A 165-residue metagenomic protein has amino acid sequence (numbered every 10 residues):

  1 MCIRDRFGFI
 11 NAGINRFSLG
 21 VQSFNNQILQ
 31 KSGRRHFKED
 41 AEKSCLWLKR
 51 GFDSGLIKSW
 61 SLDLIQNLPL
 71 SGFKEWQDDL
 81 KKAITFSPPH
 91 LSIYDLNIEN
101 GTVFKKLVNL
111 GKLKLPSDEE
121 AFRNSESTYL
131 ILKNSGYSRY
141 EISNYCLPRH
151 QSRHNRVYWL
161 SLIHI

Functional and structural regions predicted by a protein language model:
R4-I163: C-terminal scaffold of the Radical SAM
